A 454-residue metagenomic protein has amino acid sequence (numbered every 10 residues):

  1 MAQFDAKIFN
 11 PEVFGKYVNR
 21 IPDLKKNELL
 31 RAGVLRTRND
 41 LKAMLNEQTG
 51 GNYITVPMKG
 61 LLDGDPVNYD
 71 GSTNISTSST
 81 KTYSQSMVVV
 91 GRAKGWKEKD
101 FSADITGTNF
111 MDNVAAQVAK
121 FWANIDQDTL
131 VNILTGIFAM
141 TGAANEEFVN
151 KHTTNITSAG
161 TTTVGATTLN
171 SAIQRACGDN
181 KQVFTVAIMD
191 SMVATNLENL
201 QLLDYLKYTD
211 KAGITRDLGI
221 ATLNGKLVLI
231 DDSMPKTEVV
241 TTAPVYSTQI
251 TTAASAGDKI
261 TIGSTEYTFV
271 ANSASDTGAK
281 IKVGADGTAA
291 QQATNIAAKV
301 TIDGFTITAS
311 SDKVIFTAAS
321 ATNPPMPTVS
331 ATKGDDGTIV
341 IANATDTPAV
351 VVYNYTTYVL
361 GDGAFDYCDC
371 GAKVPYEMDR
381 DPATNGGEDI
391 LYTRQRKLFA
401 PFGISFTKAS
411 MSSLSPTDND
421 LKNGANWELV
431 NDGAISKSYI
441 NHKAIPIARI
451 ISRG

Functional and structural regions predicted by a protein language model:
M1-M87, Q182, L229, G371 (+5 more regions): N-terminal "assembly arms/tails" that initiate or stabilize quaternary assembly in self-assembling proteins
N52-K59, G64-D65, T80-V88, I137-A176 (+3 more regions): Surface-exposed, low-hydrophobicity beta-strand/loop segments enriched in small/polar/acidic residues
V56, K81-F148, C177-V193, P382-G403: Long, contiguous amphipathic alpha-helices that act as assembly "spine/axial" helices in icosahedral shell and virion
G64-V67, T106, N196-N199, Y205-L206 (+2 more regions): Short helix/loop capping segments that flank catalytic or ligand/cofactor-binding pockets
F101-G178, G284-A285, E428, A434-S438 (+2 more regions): Alpha-helical scaffold segments that mediate packing/assembly in large oligomeric complexes
M140-K226: Extended, solvent-exposed, turn-rich assembly/linker loops in the middle of proteins
T222-V239, A349-W427, N431: Internal mixed-charge
T241-N343, T347-A349: Extended, beta-strand-rich, solvent-exposed assembly scaffolds of outer structural proteins
